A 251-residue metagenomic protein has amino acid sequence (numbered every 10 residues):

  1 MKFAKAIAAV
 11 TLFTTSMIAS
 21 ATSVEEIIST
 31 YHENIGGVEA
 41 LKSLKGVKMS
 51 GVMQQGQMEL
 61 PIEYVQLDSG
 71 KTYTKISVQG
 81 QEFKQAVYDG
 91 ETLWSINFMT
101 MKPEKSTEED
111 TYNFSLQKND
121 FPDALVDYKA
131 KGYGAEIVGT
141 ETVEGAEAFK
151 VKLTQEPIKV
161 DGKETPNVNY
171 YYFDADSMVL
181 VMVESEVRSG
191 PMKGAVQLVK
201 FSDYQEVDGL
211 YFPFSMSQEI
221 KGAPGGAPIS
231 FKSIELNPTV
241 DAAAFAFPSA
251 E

Functional and structural regions predicted by a protein language model:
M1-A8: Bacterial N-terminal signal peptides that target proteins for export
T14-I18: N-terminal signal peptide c-region/cleavage motif recognized by signal peptidases
A21-S29, E33, A40, T92-K163 (+3 more regions): Flexible, processing/modification-adjacent segments and terminal tails in exported/periplasmic/extracellular proteins
T22-M101, G134-I137: N-terminal mature ectodomain segment of secretory-pathway/periplasmic proteins
I62-Q66, Q85-D89, E104-T111, V199-K200 (+1 more regions): Short amphipathic beta-strand/extended segments with alternating polar/hydrophobic composition
Q79, E147-A246: Gly/Pro-enriched, hydrophobic low-complexity segments that function as extracytoplasmic propeptides/linkers
Y88, S95, T140, Y172-F173 (+1 more regions): Hydrophobic beta-strand positions
